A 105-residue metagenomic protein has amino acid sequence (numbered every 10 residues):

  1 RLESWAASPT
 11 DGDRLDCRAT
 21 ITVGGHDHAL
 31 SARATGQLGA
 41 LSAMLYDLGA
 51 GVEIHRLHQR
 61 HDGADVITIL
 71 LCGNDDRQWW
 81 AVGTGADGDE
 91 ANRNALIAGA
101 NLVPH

Functional and structural regions predicted by a protein language model:
R1-V82: Terminal or standalone catalytic/regulatory effector modules within metabolic enzymes and repeat proteins
C72-H105: Mixed-charge, glycine-accented linear interaction segment located at domain edges/termini
